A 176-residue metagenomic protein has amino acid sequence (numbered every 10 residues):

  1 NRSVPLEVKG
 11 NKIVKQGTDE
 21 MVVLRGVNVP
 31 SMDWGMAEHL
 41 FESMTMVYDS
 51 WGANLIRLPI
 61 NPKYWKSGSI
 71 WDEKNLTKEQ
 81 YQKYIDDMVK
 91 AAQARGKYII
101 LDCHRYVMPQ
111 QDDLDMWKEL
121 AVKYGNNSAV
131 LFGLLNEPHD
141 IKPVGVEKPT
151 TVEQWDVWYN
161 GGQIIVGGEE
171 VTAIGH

Functional and structural regions predicted by a protein language model:
N1-L55: N-terminal carbohydrate-binding accessory modules
K9, Q110-H176: Active-site region of glycoside hydrolase catalytic domains
I13, M21-G26, W65, K97 (+2 more regions): Intrinsic structural disorder
V23-V27, N54-L58, I99-L101, V130-L134: Hydrophobic faces of well-ordered beta-strands that scaffold small-molecule active sites in alpha/beta enzyme cores
V29-M32, N61, H104-Y106, L135-E137: Active-site beta-loop-alpha junctions enriched in small/polar residues
M32-W34, W65, M108, H139-P143: Conserved protein kinase catalytic core
H39-E119, K123: Aromatic-lined substrate-binding rim segments of carbohydrate-active enzymes
